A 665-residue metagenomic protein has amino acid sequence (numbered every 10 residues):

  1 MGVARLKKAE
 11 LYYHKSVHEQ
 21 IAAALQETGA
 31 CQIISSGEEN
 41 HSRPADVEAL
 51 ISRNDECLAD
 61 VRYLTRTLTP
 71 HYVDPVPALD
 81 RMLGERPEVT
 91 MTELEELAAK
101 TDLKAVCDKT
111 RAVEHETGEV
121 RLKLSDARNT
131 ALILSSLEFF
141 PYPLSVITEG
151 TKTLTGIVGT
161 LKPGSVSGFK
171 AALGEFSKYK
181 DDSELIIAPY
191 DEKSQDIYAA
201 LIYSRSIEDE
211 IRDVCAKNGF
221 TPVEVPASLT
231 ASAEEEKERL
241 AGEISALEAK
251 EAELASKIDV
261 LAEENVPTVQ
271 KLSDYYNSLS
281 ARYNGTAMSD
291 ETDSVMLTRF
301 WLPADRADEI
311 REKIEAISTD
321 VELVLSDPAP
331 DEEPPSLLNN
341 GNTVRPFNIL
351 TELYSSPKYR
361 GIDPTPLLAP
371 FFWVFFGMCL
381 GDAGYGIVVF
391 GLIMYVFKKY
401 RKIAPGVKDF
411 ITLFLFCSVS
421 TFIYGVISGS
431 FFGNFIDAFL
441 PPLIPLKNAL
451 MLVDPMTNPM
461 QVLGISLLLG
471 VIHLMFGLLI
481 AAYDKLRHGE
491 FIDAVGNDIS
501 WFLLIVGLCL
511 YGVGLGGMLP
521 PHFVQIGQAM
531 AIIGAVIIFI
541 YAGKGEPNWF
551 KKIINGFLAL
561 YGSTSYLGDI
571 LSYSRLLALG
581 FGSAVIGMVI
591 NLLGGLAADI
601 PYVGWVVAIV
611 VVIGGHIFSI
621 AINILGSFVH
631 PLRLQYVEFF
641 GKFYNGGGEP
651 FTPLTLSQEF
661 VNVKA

Functional and structural regions predicted by a protein language model:
M1-L368, V396, V407-I411: Long, charged N-terminal accessory/stalk domains
G2-K7, S16-A22, Q26-I33, D308-A665: Conserved, carboxylate-rich catalytic/transport cores that coordinate ions
